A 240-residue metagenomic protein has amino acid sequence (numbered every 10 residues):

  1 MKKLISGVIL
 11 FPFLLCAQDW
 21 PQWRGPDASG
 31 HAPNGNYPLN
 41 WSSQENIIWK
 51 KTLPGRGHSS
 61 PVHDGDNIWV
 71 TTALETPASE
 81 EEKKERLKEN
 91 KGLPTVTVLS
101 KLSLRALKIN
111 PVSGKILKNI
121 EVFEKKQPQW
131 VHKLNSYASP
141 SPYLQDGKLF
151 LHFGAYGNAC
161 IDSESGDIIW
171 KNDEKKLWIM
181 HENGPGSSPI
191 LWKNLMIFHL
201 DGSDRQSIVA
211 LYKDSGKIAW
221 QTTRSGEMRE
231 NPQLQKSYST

Functional and structural regions predicted by a protein language model:
M1, A17-Q18: Absolute protein N-terminus
M1-L4, I168: Positively charged n-region of N-terminal signal peptides that target proteins for export
L4-L15: Sec-dependent N-terminal signal peptides
Q18-T240: Noncatalytic, solvent-exposed loop/strand surfaces of beta-propeller-type extracellular/periplasmic domains
